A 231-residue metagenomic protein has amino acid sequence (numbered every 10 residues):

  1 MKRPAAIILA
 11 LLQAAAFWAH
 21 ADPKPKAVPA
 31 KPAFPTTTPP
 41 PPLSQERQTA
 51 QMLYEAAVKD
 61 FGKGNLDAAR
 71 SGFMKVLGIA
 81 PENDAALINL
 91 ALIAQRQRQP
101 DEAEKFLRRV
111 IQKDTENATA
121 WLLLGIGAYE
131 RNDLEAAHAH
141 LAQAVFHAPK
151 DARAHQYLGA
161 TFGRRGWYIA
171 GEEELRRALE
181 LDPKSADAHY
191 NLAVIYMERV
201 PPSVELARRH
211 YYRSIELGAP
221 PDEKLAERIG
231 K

Functional and structural regions predicted by a protein language model:
P25-P41, Y190, V194-K231: Terminal, low-structured helical/coil segments at or just beyond the last alpha-helical repeat
E46-E82, L92, R96: Alpha-helical segment of the N-proximal tetratricopeptide repeat
A50, D84-A85, A118-T119, A152-R153 (+2 more regions): Helix-start (N-cap) detector for alpha-helical repeat units in TPR-like alpha-solenoids, especially tetratricopeptide
G62-K75, R96-R109, E130-Q143, R165-R177 (+1 more regions): Structural signature of tandem alpha-helical TPR/SEL1-like repeats, specifically the intra-repeat loop/turn
I79, K113, F146-H147, L181 (+1 more regions): Structural marker of alpha-solenoid helical repeat scaffolds
N89, L123, Y157, N191 (+1 more regions): Canonical tetratricopeptide repeat
